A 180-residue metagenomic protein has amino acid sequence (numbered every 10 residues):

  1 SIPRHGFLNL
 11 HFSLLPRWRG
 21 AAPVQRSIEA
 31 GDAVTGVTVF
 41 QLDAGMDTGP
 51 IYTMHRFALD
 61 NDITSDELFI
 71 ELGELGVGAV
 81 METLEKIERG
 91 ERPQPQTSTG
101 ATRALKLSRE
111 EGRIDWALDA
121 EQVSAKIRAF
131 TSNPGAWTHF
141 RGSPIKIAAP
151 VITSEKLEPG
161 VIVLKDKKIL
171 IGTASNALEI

Functional and structural regions predicted by a protein language model:
S1-R103: Donor/substrate-binding cores of folate-linked one-carbon enzymes
A33-G36, D47-T48, T53, S108-E110 (+4 more regions): A generic structural signal for well-ordered coil/turn residues at beta-strand boundaries that shape enzyme active-site
E67, E71, E111, E121-A125: Short alpha-helical interface patches
P93-Q96, D115, T138: Short, hydrophobic secondary-structure boundary micro-motifs
T99-S108, A148: Amphipathic alpha-helical surface "interface" segments used for docking/oligomerization or membrane association within
L105-L118: Acyl-group handling in specialized metabolite and lipid biosynthesis
A117-I180: An anion-binding loop in the catalytic cleft
